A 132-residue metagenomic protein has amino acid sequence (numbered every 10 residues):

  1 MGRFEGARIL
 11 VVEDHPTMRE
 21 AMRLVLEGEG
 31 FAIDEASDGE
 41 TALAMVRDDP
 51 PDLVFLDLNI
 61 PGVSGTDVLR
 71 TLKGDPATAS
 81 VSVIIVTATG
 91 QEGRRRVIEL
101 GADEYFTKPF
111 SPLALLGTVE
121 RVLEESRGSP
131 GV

Functional and structural regions predicted by a protein language model:
M1-L10, L113-V132: Non-catalytic signal-transmission and effector/linker regions of two-component phosphorelay proteins
E13: Conserved acidic carboxylate
P16-D34, F55, V122: Two-component/phosphorelay signaling modules centered on CheY-like receiver
R19, P61, A79: The feature encodes the CheY-like receiver
R23, D67, G90-F106, G117 (+1 more regions): Alpha4 helix (beta4-alpha4-beta5 surface) of REC/receiver domains from two-component response regulators
D38-T41, S64-R70: Acidic catalytic/metal-coordinating carboxylates
D49-F55, I60: Active-site beta3 strand of CheY-like receiver
N59-P61, I84, Q91: The short loop immediately C-terminal to the conserved phospho-acceptor aspartate in CheY-like receiver
